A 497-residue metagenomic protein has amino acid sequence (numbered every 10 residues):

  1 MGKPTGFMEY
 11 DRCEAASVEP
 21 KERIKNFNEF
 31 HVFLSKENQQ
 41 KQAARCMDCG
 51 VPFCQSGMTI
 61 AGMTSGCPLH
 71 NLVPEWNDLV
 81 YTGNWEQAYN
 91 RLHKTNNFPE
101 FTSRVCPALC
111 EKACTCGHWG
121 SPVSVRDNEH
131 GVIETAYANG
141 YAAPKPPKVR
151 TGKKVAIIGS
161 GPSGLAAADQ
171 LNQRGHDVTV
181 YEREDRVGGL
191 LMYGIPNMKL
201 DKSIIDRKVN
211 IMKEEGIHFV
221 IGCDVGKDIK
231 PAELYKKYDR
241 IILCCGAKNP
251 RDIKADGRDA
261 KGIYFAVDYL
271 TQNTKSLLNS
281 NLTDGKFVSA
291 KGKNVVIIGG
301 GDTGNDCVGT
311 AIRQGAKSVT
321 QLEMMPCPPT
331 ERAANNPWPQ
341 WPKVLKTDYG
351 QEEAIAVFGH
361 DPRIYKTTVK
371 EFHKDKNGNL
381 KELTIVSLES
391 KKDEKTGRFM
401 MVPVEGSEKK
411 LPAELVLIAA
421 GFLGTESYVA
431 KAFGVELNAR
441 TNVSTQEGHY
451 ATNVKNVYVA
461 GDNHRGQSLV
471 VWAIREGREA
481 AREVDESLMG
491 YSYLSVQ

Functional and structural regions predicted by a protein language model:
T5-V32, K41-A44, G57, H70-T82 (+12 more regions): Beta1-alpha1 glycine-rich phosphate/pyrophosphate-binding loop at the start of Rossmann-like nucleotide-binding domains
R12-L34, Q42-R45, Y365, H373 (+2 more regions): C-terminal catalytic lobe of FAD-dependent flavoproteins
Q40-S56, G62-P147, K213, I221 (+3 more regions): Glycine/serine-rich phosphate-binding loop and adjoining beta1-alpha1 elements at the start of nucleotide-handling
Q87, V149, K154-I158, D206-A255 (+3 more regions): Feature captures the FAD/FMN-dependent oxidoreductase FAD-binding
T151-K154, G222, K291-N294, K366 (+2 more regions): Phosphate-coordination loops involved in phosphoryl transfer and adenosine-cofactor binding
G159-P162, G299-G301, D462: Glycine-rich Rossmann-fold phosphate-binding loop(s) that bind the pyrophosphate of adenine dinucleotide cofactors
D259-G292, K392-Q467: FAD-site-proximal beta/loop scaffold in flavoenzymes
G304-C307, Q314-G315, A460-L494: A conserved FAD-binding loop/helix module that cradles the flavin
